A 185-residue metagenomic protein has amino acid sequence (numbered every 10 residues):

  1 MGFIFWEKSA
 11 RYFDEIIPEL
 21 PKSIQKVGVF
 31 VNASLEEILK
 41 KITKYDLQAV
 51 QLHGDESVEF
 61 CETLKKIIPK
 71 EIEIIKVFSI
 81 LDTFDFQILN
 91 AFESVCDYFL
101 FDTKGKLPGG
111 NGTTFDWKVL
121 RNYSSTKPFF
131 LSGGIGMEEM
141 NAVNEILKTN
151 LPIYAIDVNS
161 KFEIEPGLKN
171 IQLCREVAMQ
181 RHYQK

Functional and structural regions predicted by a protein language model:
M1, V50, F99, N150-L151 (+1 more regions): Hydrophobic residues within beta-strands of alpha/beta enzymes
M1-F3, I16: Short intrinsically disordered, low-complexity coil segments enriched in acidic
F5-Y12, P21-S132, G136-E139: Conserved anion-binding
E15, F129, I146-L147: Alpha-helix termini
I16-L20, T63-L64, N144, N159-K185: C-terminal helical cap(s) of enzyme catalytic domains, especially alpha/beta-barrels
K44, T126, I146, Q180-Y183: Residues within well-ordered alpha-helical secondary structure of globular protein domains
I68-P69, I146-L151, Q184-K185: Alpha-helix termini
E73-I75, F130, M137, N141 (+2 more regions): A generic "structured core" feature
